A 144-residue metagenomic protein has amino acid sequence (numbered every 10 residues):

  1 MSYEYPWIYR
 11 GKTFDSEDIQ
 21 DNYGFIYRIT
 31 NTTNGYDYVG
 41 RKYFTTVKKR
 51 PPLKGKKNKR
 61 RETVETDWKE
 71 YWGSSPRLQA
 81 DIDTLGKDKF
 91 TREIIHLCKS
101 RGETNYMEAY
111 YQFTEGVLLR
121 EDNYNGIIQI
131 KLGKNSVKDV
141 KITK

Functional and structural regions predicted by a protein language model:
S2-K144: Structure-specific nucleic-acid interaction/processing domains
